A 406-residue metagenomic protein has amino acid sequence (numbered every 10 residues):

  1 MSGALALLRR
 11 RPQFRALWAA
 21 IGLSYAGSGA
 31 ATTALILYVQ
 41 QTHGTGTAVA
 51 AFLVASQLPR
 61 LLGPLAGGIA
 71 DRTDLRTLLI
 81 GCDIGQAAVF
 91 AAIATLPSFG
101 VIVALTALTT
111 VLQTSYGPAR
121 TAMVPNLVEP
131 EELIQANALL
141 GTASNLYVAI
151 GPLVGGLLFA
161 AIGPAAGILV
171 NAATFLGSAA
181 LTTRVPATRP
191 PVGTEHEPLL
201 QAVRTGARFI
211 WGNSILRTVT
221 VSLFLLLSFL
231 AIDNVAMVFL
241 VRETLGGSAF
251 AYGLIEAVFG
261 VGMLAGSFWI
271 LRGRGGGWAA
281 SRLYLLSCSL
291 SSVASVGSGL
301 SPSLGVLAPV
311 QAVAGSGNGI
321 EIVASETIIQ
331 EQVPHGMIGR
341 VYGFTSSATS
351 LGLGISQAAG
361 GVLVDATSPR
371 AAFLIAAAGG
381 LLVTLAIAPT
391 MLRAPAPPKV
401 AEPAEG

Functional and structural regions predicted by a protein language model:
M1-G406: Alpha-helical transmembrane-bundle signature of multi-pass membrane transport and export proteins
